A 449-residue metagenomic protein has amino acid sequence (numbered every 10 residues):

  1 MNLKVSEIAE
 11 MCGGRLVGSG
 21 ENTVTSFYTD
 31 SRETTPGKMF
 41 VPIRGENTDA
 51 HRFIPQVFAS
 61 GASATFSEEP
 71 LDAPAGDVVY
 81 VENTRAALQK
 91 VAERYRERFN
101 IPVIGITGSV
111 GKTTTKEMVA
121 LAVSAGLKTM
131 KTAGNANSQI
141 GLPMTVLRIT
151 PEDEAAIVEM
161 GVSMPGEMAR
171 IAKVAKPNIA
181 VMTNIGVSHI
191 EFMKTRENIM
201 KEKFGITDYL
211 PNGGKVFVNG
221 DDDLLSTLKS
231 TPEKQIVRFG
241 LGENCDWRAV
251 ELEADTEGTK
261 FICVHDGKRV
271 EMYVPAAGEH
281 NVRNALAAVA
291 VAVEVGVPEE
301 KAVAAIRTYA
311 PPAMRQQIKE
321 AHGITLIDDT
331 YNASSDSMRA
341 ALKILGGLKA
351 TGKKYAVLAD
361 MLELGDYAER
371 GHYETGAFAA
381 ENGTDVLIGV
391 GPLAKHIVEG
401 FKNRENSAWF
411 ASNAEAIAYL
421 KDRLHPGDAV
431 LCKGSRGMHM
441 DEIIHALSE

Functional and structural regions predicted by a protein language model:
M1-K90, L348-K349, A377-F378, N382-P392 (+2 more regions): N-terminal leader/targeting and accessory segments in enzymes
E7, S67, L71-A75, V181-L326 (+4 more regions): Acidic, Mg2+-coordinating active-site environments of NTP-dependent enzymes
I8, K38, V57, V91 (+14 more regions): Residue-level signal for inorganic ion chemistry
A9-E10, L88-V216, G220, S226-P232 (+2 more regions): Phosphate-binding loop of NTP-binding sites
G18-F27, A86-Q89, N137-I140, M160-P165 (+6 more regions): Short gly/ser/thr-rich secondary-structure transition/capping motifs
S31-P42, L147-A155, L342-G365: Mobile, glycine- and charge-enriched loop segments and immediately flanking short secondary-structure elements within
N47, P312, T330-N403, W409: Active-site beta-alpha connecting loops in nucleotide-dependent enzymes
I106, A313-R315, G437-H445: ATP-dependent carboxylate/acyl-activation modules
